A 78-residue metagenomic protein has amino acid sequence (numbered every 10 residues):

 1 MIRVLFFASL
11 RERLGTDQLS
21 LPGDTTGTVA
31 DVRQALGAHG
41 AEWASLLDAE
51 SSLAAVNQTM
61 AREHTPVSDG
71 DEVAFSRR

Functional and structural regions predicted by a protein language model:
M1-R78: Ubiquitin-like/PB1-type beta-grasp interaction modules and other compact soluble beta-rich domains
